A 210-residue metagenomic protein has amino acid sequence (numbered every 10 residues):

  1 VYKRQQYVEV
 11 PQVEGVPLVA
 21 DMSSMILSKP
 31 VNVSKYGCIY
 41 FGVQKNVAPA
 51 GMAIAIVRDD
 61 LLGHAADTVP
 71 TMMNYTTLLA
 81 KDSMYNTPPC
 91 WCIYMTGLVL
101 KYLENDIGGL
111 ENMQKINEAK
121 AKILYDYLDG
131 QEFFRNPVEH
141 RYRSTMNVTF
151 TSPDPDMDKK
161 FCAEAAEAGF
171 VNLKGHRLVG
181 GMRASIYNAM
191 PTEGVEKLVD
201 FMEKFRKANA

Functional and structural regions predicted by a protein language model:
V1-Y2: Short, small-residue-biased leader/transition segments that mark boundaries at the very start of proteins
Q5-S34: Catalytic PLP-binding core of fold-type I/II PLP enzymes
L18-M22, Y40-G42, N172-G175: General beta-strand structural signal in soluble alpha/beta enzymes
P30-K45: A short alpha/beta connector and helix-capping loop motif
V43-Y125, E139, A208-A210: Active-site C-terminal subdomain of aminotransferase-like
F133-P137, G169-G175: A short linear hydrophobic-aromatic micro-motif
F134-A165: Conserved PLP-binding catalytic core of the aspartate aminotransferase-like
E167, H176-A210: PLP-dependent enzyme catalytic core of the Aspartate aminotransferase-like
